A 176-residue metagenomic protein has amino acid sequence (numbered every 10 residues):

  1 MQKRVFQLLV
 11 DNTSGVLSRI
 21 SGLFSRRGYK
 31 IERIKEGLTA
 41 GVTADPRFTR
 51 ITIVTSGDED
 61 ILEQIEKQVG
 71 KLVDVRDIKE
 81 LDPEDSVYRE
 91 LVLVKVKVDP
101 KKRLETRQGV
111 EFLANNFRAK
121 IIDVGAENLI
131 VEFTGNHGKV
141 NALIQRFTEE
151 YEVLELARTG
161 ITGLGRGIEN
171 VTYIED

Functional and structural regions predicted by a protein language model:
M1-V5, L9, T13-T49, V54-D176: Long, contiguous binding/interaction regions
